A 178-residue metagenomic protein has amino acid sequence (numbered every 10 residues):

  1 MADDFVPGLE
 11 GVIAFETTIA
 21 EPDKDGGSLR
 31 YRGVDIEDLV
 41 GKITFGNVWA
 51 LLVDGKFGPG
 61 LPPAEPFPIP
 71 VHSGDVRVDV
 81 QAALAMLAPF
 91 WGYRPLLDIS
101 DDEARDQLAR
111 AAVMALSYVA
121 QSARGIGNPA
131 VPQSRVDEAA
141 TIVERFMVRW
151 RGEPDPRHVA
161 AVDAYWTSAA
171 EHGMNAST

Functional and structural regions predicted by a protein language model:
M1-T178: Hydrophobic alpha-helical bundle cores within soluble ligand-binding/oligomerization subdomains
